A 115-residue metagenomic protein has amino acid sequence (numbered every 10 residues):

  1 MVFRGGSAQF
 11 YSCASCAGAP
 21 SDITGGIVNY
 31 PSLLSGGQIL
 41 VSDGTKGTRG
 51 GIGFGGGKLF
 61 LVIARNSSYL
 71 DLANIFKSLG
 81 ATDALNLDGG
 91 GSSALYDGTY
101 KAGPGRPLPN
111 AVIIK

Functional and structural regions predicted by a protein language model:
M1-K115: Gly/Ser/Thr/Pro-rich low-complexity, intrinsically disordered segments
